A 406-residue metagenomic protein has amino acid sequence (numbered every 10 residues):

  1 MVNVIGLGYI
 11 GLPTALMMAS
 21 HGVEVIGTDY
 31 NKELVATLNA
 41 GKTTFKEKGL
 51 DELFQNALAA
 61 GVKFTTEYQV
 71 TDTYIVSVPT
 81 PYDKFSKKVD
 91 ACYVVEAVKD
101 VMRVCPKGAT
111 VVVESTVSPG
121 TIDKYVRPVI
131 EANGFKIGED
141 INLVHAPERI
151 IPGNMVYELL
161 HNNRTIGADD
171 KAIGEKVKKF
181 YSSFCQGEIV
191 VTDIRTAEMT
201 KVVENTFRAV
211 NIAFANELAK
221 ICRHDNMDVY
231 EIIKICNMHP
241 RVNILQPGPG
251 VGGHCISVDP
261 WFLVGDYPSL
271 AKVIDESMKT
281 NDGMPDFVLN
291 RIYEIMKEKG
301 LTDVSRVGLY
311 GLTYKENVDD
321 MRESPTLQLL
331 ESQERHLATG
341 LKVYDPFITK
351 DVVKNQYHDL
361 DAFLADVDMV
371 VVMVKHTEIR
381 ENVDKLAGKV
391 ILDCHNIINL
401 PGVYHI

Functional and structural regions predicted by a protein language model:
M1-I406: Structural/interface elements that position substrates and couple domains in central-metabolism enzymes
